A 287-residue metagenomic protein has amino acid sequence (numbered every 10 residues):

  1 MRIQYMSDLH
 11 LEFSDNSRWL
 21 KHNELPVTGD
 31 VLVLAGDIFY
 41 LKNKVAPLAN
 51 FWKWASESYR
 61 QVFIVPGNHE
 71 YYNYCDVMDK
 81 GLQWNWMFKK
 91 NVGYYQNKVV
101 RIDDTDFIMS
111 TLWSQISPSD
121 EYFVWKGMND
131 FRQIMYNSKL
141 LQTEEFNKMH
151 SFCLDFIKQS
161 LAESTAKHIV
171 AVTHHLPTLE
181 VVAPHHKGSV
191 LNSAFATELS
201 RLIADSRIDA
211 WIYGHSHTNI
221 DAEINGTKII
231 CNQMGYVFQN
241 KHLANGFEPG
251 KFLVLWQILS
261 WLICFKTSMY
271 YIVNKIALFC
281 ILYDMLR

Functional and structural regions predicted by a protein language model:
M1-I64, Y71-D79, Y136-L140: N-terminal active-site segment of His-dependent metallophosphoesterases
M1-Q4, V99-M109, H168, E223-K228: Beta-strand-turn-beta hairpins that frame and shape the catalytic cleft of phosphate-ester-processing enzymes
Y5-S7, L32-D37, F63-N68, G93-N97 (+4 more regions): Active-site neighborhood of phospho(di)ester-bond hydrolases with catalytic His/Asp-centered motifs
H10-D15, Y40-N43, H69-D76, R101 (+4 more regions): Active-site environment of divalent metal-dependent phosphoester hydrolases
L20-E24, W52-W54, Y94-D103, I108 (+1 more regions): Short amphipathic alpha-helices and their capping/turn segments at secondary-structure boundaries
M78-D130: Hydrophobic alpha-helical segments and helix pairs
R101, A183, V190-D209, H217-F265 (+2 more regions): Binuclear metal-dependent phosphoesterase catalytic core
I108-V170, H175-H186: Active-site-proximal loop/helix segment associated with metal-binding centers of metalloenzymes
